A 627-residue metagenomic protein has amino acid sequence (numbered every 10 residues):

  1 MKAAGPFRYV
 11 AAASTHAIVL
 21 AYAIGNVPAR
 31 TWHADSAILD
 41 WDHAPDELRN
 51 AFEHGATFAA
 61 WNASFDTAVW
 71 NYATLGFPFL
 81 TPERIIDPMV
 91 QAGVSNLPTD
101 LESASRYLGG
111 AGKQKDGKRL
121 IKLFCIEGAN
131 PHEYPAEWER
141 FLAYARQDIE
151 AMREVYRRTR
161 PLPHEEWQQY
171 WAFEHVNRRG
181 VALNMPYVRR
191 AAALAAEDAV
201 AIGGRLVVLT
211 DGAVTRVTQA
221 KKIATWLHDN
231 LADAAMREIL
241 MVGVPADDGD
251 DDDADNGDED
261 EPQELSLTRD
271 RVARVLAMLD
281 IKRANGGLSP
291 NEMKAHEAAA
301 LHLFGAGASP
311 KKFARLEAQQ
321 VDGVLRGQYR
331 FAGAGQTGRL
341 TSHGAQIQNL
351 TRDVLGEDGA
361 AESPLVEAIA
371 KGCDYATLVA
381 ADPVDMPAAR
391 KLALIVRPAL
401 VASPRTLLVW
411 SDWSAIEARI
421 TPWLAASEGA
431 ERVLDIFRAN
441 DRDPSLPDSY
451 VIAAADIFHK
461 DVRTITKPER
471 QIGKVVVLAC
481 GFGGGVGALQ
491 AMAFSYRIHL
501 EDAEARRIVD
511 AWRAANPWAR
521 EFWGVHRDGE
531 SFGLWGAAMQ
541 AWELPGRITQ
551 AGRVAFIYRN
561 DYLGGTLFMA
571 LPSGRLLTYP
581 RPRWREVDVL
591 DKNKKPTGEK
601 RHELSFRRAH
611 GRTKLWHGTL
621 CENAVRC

Functional and structural regions predicted by a protein language model:
M1-A4, A12-A13, A17-A21, G109 (+4 more regions): Conserved "right-hand" nucleotidyltransferase catalytic core of DNA-directed polymerases
T15-A17, Y22, N26-P45, R49-R160 (+5 more regions): Active-site-proximal helix-loop-helix substrate-binding element of RNase H-like nuclease domains
L48-F52, K391-L407: A short acidic-Thr-Gly-centered motif at the start of a beta-strand
W61, I85-D87, A402-I416: Conserved catalytic palm subdomain of right-hand nucleotidyl-transferase polymerases, strongest for RNA-directed enzymes
S64-G76, S95, A224-A232, S414-G429: Short active-site loop/helix that positions an aromatic residue
R315-Q319, A332, D353-G356, P383 (+4 more regions): Short, contiguous acidic/charged loop-to-helix segments that flank catalytic cores in large enzymes
P444-P468, R581-R626: Generic long, charged, amphipathic alpha-helical segments
I472-G481: Short, amphipathic alpha-helical "recognition" segments used to contact nucleic acids or chromatin
